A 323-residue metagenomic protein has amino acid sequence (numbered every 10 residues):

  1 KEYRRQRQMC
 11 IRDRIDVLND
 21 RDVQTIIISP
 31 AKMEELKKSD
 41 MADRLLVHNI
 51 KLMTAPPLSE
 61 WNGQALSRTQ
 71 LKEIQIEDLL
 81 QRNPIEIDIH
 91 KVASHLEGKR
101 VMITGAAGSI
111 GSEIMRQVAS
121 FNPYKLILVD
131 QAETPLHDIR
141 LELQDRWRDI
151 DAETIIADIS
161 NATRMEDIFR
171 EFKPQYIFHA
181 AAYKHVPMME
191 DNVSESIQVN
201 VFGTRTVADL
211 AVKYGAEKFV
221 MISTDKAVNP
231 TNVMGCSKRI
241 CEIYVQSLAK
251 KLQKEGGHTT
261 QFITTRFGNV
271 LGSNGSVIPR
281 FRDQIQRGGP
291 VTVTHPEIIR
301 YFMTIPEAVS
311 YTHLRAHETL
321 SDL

Functional and structural regions predicted by a protein language model:
K1-R7, I11, H313-L323: Single conserved hydrophobic/aromatic residue that forms the stacking wall/gate of nucleotide- or nucleobase-binding
I11, I28, I103-T104: Hydrophobic Val/Ile/Leu positions in short beta-strands of Rossmann-like dinucleotide-binding domains
K37-M53, K125-A132, R170-E171, Y176 (+1 more regions): NAD(P)-cofactor binding segment of oxidoreductase domains
K38-R100, V212: Flexible, Lys/Arg-rich cytosolic regulatory linkers and terminal tails that connect or flank
Q64, H179, Y183-I243, S247: Conserved Rossmann-fold NAD(P)-dependent oxidoreductase catalytic core, especially the SDR/UDP-sugar
Q70, Q81-K173: N-terminal Rossmann/SDR dinucleotide-binding element
D209-V212, V233-R315: NAD(P)-dependent short-chain dehydrogenase/reductase
